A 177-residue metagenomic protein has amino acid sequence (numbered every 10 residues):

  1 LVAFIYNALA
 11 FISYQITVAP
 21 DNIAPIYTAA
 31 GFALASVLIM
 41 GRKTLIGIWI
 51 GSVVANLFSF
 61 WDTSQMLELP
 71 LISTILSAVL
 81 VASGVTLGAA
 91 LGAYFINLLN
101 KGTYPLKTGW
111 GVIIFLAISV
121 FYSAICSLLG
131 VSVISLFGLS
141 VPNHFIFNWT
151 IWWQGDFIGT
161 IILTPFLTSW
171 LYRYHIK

Functional and structural regions predicted by a protein language model:
L1-P25, A29-L139, L163-K177: Short helix-perturbing small/polar motifs within transmembrane alpha-helices
L139-T150: Active-site-proximal inter-transmembrane loops
